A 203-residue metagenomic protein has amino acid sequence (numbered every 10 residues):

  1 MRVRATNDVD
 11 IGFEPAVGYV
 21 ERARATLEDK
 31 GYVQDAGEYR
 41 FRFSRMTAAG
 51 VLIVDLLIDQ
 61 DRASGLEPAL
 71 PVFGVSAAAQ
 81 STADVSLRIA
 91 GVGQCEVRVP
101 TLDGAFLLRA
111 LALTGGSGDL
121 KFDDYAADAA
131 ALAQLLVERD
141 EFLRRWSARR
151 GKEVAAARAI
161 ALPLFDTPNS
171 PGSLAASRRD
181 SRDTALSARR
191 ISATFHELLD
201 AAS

Functional and structural regions predicted by a protein language model:
M1-S203: Compositionally biased terminal segments of proteins
